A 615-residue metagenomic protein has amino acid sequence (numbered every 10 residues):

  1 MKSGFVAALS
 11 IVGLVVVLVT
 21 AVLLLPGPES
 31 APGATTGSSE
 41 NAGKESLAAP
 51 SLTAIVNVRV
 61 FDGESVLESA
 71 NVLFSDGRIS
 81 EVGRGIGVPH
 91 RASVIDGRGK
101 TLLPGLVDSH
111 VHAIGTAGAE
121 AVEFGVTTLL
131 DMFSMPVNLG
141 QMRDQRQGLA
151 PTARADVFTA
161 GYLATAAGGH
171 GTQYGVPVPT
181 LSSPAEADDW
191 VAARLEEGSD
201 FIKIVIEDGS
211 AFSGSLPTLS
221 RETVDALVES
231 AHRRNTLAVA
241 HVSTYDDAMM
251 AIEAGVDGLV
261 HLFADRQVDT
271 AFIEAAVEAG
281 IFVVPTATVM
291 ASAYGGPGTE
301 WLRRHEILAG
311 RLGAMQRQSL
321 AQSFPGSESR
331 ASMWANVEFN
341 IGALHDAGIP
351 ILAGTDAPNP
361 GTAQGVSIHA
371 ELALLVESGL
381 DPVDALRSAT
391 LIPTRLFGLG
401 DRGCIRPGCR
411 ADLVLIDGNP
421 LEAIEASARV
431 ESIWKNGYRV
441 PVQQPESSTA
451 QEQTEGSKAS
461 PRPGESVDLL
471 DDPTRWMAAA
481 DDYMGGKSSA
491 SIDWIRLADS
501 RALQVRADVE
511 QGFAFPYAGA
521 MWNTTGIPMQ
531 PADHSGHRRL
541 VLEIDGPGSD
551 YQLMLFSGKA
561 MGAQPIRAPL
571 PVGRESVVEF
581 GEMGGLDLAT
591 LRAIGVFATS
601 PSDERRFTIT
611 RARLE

Functional and structural regions predicted by a protein language model:
T36-L52, V60, E64-L103: Histidine-rich, glycine-flanked metal-binding segment
A42-E45, V60-N71, R84, A363 (+2 more regions): Acidic, glycine-enriched loop/beta-strand segments at the rims of small-molecule binding/catalytic pockets
T53-I55, V88-T127: Replace "His-x-His-based motif
P104-I114, G171-D189, L237: Active-site mouth loops of central-metabolism enzymes
G118-Q141, R154-Y162, S199-G209, L237 (+3 more regions): Divalent metal-dependent hydrolysis catalytic cores, especially in the metallo-beta-lactamase
G148-D156, A160-L163, P217-A240, G280-P285: Alpha-helix-loop-beta-strand connector modules within alpha/beta enzyme cores
D189-F212, F263-S378, A450: Active-site neighborhoods of metal-dependent hydrolases
E452-E615: Beta-rich carbohydrate-recognition modules and glycan-binding surfaces
